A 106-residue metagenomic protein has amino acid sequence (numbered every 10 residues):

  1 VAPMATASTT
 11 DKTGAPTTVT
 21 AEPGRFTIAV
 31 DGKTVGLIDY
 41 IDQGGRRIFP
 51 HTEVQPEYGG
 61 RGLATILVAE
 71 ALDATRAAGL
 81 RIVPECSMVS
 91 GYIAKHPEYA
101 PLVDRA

Functional and structural regions predicted by a protein language model:
V1-P3: Short, Lys/Arg-enriched N-terminal segments with co-localized hydrophobic residues within the first ~10-30 amino acids
A5-R47: N-terminal first-folded block
G24, T34, G45, V54 (+2 more regions): A generic "binding-loop/recognition-motif" signal
F49-H51, V68-A69: A short alpha-helix capping/helix-coil boundary motif
T52-G59: A short, internal acetyl-CoA/4′-phosphopantetheine-binding micro-motif in the GNAT/acyltransferase core
G60-A71: Conserved acetyl-CoA-binding loop-helix of GNAT-fold acetyltransferases
D73-A106: C-terminal structural segments of small proteins and small subunits
